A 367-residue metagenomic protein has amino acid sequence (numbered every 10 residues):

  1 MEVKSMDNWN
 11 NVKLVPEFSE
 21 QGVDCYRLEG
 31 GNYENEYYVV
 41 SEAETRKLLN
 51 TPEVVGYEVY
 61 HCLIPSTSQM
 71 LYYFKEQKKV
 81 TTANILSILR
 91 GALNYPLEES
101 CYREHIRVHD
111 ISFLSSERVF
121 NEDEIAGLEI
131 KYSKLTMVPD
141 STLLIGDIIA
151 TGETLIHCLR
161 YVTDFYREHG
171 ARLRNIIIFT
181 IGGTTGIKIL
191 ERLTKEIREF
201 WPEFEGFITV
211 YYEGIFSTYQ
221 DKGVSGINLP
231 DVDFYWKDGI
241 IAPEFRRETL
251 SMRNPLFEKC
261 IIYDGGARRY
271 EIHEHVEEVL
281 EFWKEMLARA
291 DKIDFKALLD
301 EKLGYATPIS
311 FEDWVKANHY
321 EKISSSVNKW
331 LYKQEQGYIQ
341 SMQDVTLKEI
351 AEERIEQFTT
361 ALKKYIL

Functional and structural regions predicted by a protein language model:
M1-L367: PRPP-associated nucleotide enzymes
